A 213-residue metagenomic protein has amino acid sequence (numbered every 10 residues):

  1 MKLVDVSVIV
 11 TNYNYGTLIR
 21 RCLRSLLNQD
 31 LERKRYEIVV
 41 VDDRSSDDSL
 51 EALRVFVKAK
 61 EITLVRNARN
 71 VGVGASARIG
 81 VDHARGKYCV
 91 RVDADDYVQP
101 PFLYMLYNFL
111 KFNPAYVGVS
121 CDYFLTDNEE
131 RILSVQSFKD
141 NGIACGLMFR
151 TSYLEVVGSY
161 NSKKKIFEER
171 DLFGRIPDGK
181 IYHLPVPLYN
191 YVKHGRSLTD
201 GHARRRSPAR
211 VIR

Functional and structural regions predicted by a protein language model:
V4-S7, E37, D171: Cell-envelope/extracellular polymer assembly enzymes that use nucleotide-activated donors
V6-L18, C22, Q29, V41: A conserved hydrophobic helix/loop-capping motif in glycosyltransferases and polysaccharide synthases
S25-R35: Short, acidic, metal-binding catalytic loop of nucleotide-sugar glycosyltransferases
D42-E51, R69, D93: A conserved acidic beta->alpha catalytic loop
N67-A84: Glycine-rich, basic loop-to-helix element that forms the pyrophosphate-binding segment of sugar-nucleotide handling
C89: Short aromatic/hydrophobic "clamp" motif used to bind/position activated sugar donors
P101-L133: Conserved donor NDP-sugar-binding/catalytic core segment of glycosyltransferases
S134-A209: Conserved nucleotide-sugar donor-binding catalytic segment
